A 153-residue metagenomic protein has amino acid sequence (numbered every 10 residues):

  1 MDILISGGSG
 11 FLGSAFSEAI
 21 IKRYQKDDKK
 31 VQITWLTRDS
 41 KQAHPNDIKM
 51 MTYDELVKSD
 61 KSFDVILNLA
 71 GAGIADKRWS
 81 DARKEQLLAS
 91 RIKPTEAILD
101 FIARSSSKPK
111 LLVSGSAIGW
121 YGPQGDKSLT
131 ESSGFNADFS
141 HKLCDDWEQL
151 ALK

Functional and structural regions predicted by a protein language model:
D2-L4, Q32-T34, L111: A structural signal for isolated positions on well-ordered beta-strands in alpha/beta enzyme cores
I3-Y24: N-terminal Rossmann NAD(P)H-binding glycine-rich loop of SDR-like oxidoreductase domains
S6, D64-L69, V113-G115: Rossmann-fold scaffold of SDR-type NAD(P)-dependent oxidoreductases
Y24-I33: A generic structural motif
W35-S40: N-terminal Rossmann-fold cofactor-binding loop
K41-A97: NAD(P)H-binding glycine-rich loop region in Rossmannoid oxidoreductase-like domains and their noncatalytic homologs
A89, G125-K153: Catalytic helix-loop patch of NAD(P)-dependent Rossmann-fold dehydrogenases
E96-D138: Conserved Rossmann-fold NAD(P)-dependent oxidoreductase catalytic core, especially the SDR/UDP-sugar
